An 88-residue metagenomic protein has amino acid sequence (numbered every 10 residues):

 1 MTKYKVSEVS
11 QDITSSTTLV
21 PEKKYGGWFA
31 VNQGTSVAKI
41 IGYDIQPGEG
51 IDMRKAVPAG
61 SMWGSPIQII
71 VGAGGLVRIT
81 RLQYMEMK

Functional and structural regions predicted by a protein language model:
M1-T14, Q83-K88: Short, intrinsically disordered N-terminal pre-domain segments
E8-K23, T35-S36: Surface-exposed ligand/attachment interfaces on beta-rich extracellular proteins
L19-P21, G48-S65: Beta-sandwich interaction modules
F29-G34, V71-A73: Asparagine-centered strand-capping/turn motif at beta-strand->loop junctions
V31-P47: Short, surface-exposed beta-strand/strand-loop-strand elements in extracellular ectodomains
A38, G74-M85: Edge beta-strands of jelly-roll/beta-sandwich modules across compartments, strongly enriched in secreted/luminal
G64-G72: Short, aromatic- and glycine-rich surface loops/edge beta-strands on solvent-exposed regions
